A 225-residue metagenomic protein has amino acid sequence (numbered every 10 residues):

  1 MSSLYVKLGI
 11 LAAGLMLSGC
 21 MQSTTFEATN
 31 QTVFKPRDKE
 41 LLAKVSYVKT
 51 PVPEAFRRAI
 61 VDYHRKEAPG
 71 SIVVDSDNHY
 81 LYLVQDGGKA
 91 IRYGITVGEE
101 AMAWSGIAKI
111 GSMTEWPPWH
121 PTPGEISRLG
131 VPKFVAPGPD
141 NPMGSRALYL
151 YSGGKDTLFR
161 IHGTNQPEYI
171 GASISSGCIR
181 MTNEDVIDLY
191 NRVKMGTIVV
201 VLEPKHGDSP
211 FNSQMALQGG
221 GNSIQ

Functional and structural regions predicted by a protein language model:
S2-L8, G14-Q225: N-terminal pre-domains immediately preceding structured catalytic cores
